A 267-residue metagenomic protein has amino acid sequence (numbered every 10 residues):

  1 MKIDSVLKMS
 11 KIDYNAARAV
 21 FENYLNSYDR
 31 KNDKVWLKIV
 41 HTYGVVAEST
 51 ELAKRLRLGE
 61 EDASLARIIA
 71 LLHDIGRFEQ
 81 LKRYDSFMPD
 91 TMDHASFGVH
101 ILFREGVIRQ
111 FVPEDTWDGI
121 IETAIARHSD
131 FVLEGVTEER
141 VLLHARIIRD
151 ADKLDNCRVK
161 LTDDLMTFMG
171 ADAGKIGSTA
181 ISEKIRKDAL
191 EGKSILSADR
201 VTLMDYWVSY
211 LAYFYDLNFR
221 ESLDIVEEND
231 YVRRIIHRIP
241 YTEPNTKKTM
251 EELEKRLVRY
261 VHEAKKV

Functional and structural regions predicted by a protein language model:
M1-S96, E138: Acidic/His-rich, divalent-metal-binding segments that scaffold phosphate/diphosphate chemistry
K2, V20-S27, F78-K82, E105-D115 (+1 more regions): Short low-complexity stretches enriched in small and charged residues
K2-K8, K34-I39, Y43, A47 (+4 more regions): Divalent metal-dependent phosphate-bond-processing catalytic cores, especially two-metal-ion Mg2+/Mn2+ enzymes that act
L58-L71, D115-A124, V141-I147: Alpha-helical scaffolds flanking conserved acidic
A66, D90-T91, T123, D163 (+1 more regions): Alpha-helix boundary/interfacial micro-motifs
F78-G119, F131: Hydrophobic/aromatic-rich structural module bridging two neighboring secondary-structure elements via a short loop
I121-S129, L133: RNase III-family endoribonuclease catalytic core
